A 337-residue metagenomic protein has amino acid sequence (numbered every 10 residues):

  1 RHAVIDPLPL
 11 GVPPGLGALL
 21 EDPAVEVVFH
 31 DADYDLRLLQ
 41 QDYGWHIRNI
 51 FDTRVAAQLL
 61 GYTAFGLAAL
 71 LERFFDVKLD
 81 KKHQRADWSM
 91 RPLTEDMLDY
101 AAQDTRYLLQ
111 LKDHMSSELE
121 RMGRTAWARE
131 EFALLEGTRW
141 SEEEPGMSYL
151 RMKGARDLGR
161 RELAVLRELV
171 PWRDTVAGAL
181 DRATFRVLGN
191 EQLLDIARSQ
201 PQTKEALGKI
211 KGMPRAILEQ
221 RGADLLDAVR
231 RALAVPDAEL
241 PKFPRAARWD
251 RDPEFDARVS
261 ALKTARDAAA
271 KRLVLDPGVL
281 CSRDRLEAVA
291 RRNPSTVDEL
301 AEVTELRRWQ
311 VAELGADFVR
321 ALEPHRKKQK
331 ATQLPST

Functional and structural regions predicted by a protein language model:
R1, H46-I47, V55-A56, F75 (+6 more regions): Glycine-rich, flexible loop/turn motifs
R1-A68: Conserved RNase H-like, two-metal-ion catalytic cores of nucleic-acid enzymes
P23, D42-Y43, L60, F74-F75 (+3 more regions): Residues at alpha-helix termini
G44, L60-G61, F75, L79 (+3 more regions): Hydrophobic/aromatic-lined pockets within catalytic cores
F51-R54, K82-M90, R121-E131: Short, surface-exposed recognition loops or helix-turn segments adjacent to catalytic cores
A69-M97: A short, charged helix-loop
E95, T105, L111-T337: Accessory DNA-binding and partner-docking regions appended to nucleic-acid-acting proteins, especially the terminal
